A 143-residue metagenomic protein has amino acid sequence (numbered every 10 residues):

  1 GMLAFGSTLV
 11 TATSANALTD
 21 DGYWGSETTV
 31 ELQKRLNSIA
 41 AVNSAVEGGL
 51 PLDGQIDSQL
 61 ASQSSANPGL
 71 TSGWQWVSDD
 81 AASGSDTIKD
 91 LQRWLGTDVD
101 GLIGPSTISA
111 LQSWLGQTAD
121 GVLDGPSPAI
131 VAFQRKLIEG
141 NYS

Functional and structural regions predicted by a protein language model:
G1-S143: Cell-envelope/ECM-targeting effectors and their regulatory/trafficking segments
